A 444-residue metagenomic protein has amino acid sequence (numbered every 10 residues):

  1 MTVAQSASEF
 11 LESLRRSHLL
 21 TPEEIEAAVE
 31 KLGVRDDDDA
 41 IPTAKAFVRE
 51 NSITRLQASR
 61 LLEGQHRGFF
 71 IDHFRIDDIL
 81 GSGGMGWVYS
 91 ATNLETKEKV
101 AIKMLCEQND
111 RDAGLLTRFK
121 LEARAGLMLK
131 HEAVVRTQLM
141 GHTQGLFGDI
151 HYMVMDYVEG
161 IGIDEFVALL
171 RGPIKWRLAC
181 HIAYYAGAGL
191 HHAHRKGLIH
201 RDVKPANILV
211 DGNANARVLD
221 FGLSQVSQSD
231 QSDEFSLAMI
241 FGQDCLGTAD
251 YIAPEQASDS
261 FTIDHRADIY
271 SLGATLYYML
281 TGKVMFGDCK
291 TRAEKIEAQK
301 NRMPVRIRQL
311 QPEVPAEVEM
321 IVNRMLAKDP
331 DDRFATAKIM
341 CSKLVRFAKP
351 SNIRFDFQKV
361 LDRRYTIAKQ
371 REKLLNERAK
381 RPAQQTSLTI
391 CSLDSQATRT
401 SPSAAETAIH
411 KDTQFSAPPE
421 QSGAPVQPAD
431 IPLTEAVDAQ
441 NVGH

Functional and structural regions predicted by a protein language model:
M1-I102, E107, L116-T117, M153-V154: Non-catalytic accessory regions
Q5-L14, W176, S342-H444: Low-complexity, Pro/Ser/Thr/Gly/Ala-rich intrinsically disordered linkers and tails that serve as
E9, E24, P42, Q57 (+6 more regions): An acidic, carboxylate-rich microenvironment
K31, A46-R49, G64, L169 (+4 more regions): Residues within well-ordered alpha-helical secondary structure of globular protein domains
L32-D36, L170, G197, L310 (+1 more regions): Short coil/turn helix-boundary motifs
A44, C180-G187, V322, C341: Generic structural concept
Q65-V305, H410, F415, S422 (+1 more regions): Conserved ATP-binding/catalytic core of the eukaryotic-like protein kinase fold, especially serine/threonine kinases
L209, L219, T248-P382: C-terminal lobe helix-coil module of Hanks-type protein kinase domains
